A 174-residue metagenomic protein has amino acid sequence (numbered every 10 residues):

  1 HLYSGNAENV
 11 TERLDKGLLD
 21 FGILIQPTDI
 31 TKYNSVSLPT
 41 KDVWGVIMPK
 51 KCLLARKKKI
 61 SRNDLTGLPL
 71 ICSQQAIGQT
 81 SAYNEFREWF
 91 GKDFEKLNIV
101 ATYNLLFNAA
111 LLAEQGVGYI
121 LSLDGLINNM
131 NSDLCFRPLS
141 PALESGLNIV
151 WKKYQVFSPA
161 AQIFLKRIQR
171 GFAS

Functional and structural regions predicted by a protein language model:
H1-T31, F94, T102-Y103: Central regulatory/effector-binding core of bacterial HTH transcription factors
L2, I23, S35, V46-I47 (+4 more regions): Generic preference for hydrophobic
T11, D15, R62, A109-A110: Short hydrophobic/charged patches on amphipathic alpha-helices used for structural packing and interfaces
Q26-P27, K50, L123-L126: Short secondary-structure boundary segments
T31-S37, K41-V43, N104-Y154: Beta-alpha-beta core module
Y33-W44, M48-Q74, P159: Flexible hinge/capping segments at coil-to-helix
K58, N63, V150-S174: Extended ligand-binding regions for polar small-molecule ligands
P69-D93, F157-A161, L165: Secondary-structure junction motif
